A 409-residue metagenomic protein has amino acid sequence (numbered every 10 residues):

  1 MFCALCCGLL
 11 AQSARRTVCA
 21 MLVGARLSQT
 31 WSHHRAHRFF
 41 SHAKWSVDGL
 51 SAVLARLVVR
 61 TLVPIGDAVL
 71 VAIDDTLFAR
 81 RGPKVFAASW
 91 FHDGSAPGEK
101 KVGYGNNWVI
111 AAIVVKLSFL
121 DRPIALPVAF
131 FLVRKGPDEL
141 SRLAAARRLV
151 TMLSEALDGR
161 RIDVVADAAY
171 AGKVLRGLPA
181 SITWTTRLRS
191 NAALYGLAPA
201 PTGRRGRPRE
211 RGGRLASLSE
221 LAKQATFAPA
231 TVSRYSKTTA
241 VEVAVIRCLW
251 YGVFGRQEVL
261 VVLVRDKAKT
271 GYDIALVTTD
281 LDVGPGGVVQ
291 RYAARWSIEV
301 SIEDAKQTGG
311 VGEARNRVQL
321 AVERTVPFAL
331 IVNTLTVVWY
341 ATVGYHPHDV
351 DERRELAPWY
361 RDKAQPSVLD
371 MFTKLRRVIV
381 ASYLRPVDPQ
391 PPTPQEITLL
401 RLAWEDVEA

Functional and structural regions predicted by a protein language model:
M1, L9, L117-S118, R122-K135 (+5 more regions): A short, flexible helix-boundary coil/loop motif
F2-L9, T270-W296: Extended, non-catalytic structural segments that build the interaction scaffolds of large macromolecular assemblies
L9, S13-P83, S89-W90, T151-M152 (+5 more regions): Electropositive nucleic-acid engagement tracts
M21, A36, D67-R81, A111 (+5 more regions): Short, conserved catalytic/metal-binding motifs centered on acidic residues
Q29-R38, G94-R160, G252-A275, T279: Electropositive, glycine- and tryptophan-enriched low-complexity nucleic-acid-binding patches
S41-P123, F130, S233, T239 (+1 more regions): Active-site-proximal, Lys/Arg-enriched surface segment that forms a nucleic-acid-binding/basic interface patch
L77, P285-N316: Short amphipathic alpha-helical "interface-anchor" segments enriched in bulky aromatics
K135-R204: Domain-level cores of phosphate- or acyl-group-handling catalytic modules
